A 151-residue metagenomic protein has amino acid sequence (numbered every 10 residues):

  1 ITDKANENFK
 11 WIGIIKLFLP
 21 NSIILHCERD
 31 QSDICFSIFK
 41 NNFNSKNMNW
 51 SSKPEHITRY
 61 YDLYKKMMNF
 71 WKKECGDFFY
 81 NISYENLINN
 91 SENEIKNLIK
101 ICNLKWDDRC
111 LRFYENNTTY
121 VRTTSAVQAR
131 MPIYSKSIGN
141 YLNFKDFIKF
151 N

Functional and structural regions predicted by a protein language model:
I1-K16: Glycine-rich phosphate-binding loop used to anchor ATP phosphates in small-molecule kinases, encompassing both
D3-A5, L25-E28, I82: Generic beta-strand/beta-sheet core signal
N8, R29-I34, L87-N89: Conserved nucleotide-binding/hydrolysis micro-motifs of P-loop NTPases
K10, P20, N103: Hydrophobic/aromatic-lined pockets within catalytic cores
I12-I15, N86, E92: Short gly/Ser/Thr-rich phosphate-binding loop of adenylate-forming enzymes
G13, N21-S22, G76, G139: Residue-identity detector for glycine
I15-K40, L98: Conserved phosphate-donor/acceptor-positioning beta-strand/loop module used by diverse small-molecule
C35-N81, I88-N151: PAPS-dependent sulfotransferases, especially Golgi type II membrane carbohydrate sulfotransferases
